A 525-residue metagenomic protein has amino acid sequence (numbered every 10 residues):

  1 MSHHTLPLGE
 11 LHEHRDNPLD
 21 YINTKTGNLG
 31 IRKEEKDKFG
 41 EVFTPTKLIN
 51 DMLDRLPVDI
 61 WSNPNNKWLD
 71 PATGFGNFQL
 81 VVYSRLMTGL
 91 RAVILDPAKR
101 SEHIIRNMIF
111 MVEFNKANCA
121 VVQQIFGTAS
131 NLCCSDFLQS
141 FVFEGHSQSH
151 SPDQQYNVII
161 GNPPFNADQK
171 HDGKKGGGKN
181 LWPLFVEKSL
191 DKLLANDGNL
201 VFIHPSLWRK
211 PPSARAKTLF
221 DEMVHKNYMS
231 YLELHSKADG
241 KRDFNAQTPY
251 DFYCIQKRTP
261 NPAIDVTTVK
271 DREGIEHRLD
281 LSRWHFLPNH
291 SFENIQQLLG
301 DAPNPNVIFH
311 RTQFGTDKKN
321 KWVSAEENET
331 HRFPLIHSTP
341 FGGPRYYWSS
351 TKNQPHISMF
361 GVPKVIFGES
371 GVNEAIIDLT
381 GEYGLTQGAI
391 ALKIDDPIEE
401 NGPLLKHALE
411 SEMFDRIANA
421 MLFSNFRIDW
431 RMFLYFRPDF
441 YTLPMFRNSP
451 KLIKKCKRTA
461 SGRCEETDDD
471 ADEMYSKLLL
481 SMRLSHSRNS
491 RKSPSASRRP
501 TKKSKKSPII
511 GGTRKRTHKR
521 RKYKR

Functional and structural regions predicted by a protein language model:
M1-E233, K237-G240, P249, C254-T267 (+1 more regions): SAM-dependent methyltransferase catalytic region
S2-H3, C456-R458, C464-D469, L479-R525: Compositionally biased low-complexity segments enriched in polar/charged residues
N23-K25, R272-G274, I376-G381: Short, compositionally biased low-complexity segments
F39-G40, K241, A389, F433: Generic secondary-structure boundary/loop-capping signal
S101-E102, S149-S151, D191-K192, R242-N245 (+3 more regions): A general structural signal for short secondary-structure junctions and capping/turn motifs
G145, G240, E273-G274, K318-N320 (+3 more regions): Intrinsic-disorder/low-complexity loop/linker signature
N245-N320: Flexible, glycine-/basic-rich loop-and-beta segments that form/coincide with the SAM-dependent methyltransferase
E293-L479: Polybasic, glycine- and aromatic-enriched phosphate-binding surface used to engage nucleic acids
